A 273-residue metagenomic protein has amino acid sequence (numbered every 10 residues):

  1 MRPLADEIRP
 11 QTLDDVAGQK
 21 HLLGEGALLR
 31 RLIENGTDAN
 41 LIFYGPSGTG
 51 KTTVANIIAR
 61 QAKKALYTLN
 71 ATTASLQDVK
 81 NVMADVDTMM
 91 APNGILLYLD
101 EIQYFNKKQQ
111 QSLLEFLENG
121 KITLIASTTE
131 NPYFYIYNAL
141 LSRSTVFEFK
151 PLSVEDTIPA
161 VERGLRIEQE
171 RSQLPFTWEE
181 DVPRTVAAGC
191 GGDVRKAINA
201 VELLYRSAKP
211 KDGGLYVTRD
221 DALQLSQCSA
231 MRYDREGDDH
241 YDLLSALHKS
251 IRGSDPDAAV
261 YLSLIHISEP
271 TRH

Functional and structural regions predicted by a protein language model:
R2-N40: Pre-Walker A (pre-P-loop) alpha-helix and adjacent loop at the N terminus of AAA/AAA+ ATPase modules, a conserved
E25, Y67-I95: Short glycine-rich substrate-engagement loop in P-loop NTPases that contacts/grips substrate
I33-T68, L114: Walker A/P-loop
V146-I158: Conserved AAA+ ATPase "SRH/arginine-finger" region at the nucleotide-binding site
Q173-G189, L243: Short conserved motifs of the RecA-like P-loop NTPase core
R184-A188, R195-K209, Y261: C-terminal helical "lid" of AAA+/P-loop NTPase domains
A208-S229: Conserved C-terminal helix/linker of AAA+ ATPases
I265-H273: Conserved small/polar residues in nucleotide/adenosyl-binding loops
